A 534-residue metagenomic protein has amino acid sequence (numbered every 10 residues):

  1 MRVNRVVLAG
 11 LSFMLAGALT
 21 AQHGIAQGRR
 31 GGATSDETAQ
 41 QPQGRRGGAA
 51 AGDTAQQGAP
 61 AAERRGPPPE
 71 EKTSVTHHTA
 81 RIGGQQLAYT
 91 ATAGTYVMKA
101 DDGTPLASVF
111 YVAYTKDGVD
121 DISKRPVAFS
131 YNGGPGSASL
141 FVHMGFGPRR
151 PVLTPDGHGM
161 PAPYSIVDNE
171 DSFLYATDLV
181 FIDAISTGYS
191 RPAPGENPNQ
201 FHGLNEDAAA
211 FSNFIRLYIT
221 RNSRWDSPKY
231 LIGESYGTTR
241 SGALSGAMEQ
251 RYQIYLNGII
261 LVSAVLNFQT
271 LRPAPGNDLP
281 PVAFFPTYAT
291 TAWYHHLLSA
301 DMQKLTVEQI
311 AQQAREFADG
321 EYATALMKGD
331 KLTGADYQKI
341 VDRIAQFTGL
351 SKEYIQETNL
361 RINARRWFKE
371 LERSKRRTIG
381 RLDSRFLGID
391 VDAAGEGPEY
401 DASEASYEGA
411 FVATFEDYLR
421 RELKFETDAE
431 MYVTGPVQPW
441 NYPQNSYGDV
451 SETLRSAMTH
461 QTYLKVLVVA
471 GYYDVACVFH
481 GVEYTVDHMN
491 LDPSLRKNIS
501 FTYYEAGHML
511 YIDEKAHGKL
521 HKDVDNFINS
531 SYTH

Functional and structural regions predicted by a protein language model:
Q41-R64, G103-H202, D487: N-terminal cap/lid subdomain of alpha/beta-hydrolase-fold enzymes
T95, V152-D226, Q269-A274, D278-T287 (+4 more regions): Active-site-proximal cap/loop segments of hydrolase catalytic domains
R149-P155, E249-G349: A catalytic-pocket lid/entrance helix-loop region that shapes and gates access to the active site across common
S223-Y236: Alpha/beta-hydrolase fold nucleophile elbow
G233-G246: Glycine-rich nucleophile elbow surrounding the catalytic serine of serine-hydrolase chemistry
A243-L244, E357-L360, L464, V478-H488: Short alpha-helix in the alpha/beta-hydrolase fold that links the catalytic acid
A325-A476: Alpha/beta-hydrolase fold catalytic core
E505-H517: Catalytic histidine-centered segment of alpha/beta-hydrolase-like enzymes
